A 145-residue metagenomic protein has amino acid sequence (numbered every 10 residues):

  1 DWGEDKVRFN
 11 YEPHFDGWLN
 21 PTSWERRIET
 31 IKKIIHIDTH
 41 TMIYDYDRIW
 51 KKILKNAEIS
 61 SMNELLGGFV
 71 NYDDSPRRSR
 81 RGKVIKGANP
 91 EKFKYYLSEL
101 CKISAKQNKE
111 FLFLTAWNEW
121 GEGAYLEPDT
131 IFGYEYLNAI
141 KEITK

Functional and structural regions predicted by a protein language model:
D1-P90, S104: Aromatic-lined glycan-binding groove of carbohydrate-active enzymes
W18-N20, Y96, I140-T144: Short, surface-exposed, polar/charged, turn-prone segments marking secondary-structure boundaries
I34, H40, N63-E64, F111 (+3 more regions): Conserved structural scaffold segments of CAZyme catalytic domains across common CAZy folds
Y46, W50, F93, L97 (+1 more regions): Aromatic/hydrophobic pocket-lining residues that form the small-molecule binding cavity in soluble enzyme cores
W50-L54, L97-C101, L137, K141: Generic structural signal for well-ordered alpha-helices, preferentially at hydrophobic/aromatic core positions
L65, A88-P128: Substrate-binding cleft of secreted/luminal carbohydrate-active enzymes
G123-K145: Aromatic-rich peripheral "rim/lid" segments of glycoside hydrolase catalytic domains that contact and position glycan
